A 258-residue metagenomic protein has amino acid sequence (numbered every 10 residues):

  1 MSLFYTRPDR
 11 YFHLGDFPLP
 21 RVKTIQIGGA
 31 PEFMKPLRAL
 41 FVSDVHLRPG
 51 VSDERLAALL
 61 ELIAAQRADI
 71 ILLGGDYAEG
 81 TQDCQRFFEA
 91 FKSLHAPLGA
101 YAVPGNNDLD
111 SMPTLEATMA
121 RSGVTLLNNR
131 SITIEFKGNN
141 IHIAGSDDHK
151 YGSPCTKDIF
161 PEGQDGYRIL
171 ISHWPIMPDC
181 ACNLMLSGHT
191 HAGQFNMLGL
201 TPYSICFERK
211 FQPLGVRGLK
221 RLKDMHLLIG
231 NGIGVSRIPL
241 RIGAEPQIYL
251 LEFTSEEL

Functional and structural regions predicted by a protein language model:
M1-A30: N-terminal membrane-anchoring alpha-helices
P18-P20, G28-T125: Membrane-embedded segments
V22-T24, S131, I143, I169-I171 (+2 more regions): Conserved hydrophobic/aromatic beta-strand scaffold that supports enzyme active sites
Q26-L40, V124-T125, I132-A144, R221-L227 (+1 more regions): Beta-strand-turn-beta hairpins that frame and shape the catalytic cleft of phosphate-ester-processing enzymes
V42-S43, I70-D76, G99-N106, L127-R130 (+3 more regions): Active-site neighborhood of phospho(di)ester-bond hydrolases with catalytic His/Asp-centered motifs
Y77-G80, N106-D110, I132-I134, D148-Y151 (+3 more regions): Solvent-exposed loop/turn segments at secondary-structure junctions within structured extracellular/periplasmic domains
A117-V124, F136-S172, I238-R241: Binuclear metal-dependent hydrolase catalytic cores centered on His/Asp/Glu-rich metal-binding motifs
P175-E252, E257-L258: Conserved beta-sheet core of the metallophosphoesterase superfamily
